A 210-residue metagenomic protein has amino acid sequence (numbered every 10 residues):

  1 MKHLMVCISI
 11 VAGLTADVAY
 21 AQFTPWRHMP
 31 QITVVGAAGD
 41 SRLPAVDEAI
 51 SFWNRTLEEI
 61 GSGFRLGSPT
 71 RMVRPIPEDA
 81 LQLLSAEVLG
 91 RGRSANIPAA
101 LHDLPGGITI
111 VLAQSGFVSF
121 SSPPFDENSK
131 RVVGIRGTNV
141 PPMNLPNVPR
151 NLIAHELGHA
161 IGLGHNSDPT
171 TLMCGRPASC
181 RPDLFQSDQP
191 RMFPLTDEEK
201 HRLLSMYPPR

Functional and structural regions predicted by a protein language model:
M5-G13: Bacterial N-terminal signal peptides
A16-A21: Boundary at the C-terminal end of the N-terminal hydrophobic targeting segment
Q22-F52: Fold-level signature of zinc-dependent metallopeptidase catalytic domains
Q31, G61-G63, L172: Residues at or immediately flanking beta-strands
L43-A160, G164: Metzincin-family zinc-dependent endopeptidase catalytic domain
E127, R131-M143, N147-V148, G164-R210: Metalloprotease/metallohydrolase-associated module, dominated by Zn2+-dependent proteases
